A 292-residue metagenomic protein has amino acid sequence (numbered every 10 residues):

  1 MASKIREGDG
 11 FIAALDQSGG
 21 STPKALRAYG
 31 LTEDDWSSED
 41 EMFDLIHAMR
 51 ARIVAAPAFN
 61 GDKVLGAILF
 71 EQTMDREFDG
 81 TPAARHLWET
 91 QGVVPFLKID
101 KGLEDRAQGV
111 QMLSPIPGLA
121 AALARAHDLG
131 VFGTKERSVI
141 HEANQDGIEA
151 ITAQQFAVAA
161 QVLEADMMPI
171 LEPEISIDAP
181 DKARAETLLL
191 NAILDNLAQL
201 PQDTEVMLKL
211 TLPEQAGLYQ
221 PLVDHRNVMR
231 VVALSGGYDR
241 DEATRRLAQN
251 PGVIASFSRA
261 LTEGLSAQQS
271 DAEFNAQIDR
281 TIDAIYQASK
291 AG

Functional and structural regions predicted by a protein language model:
M1-F132, I140-E142, A192-G292: Alpha/beta catalytic barrel-like cores
A107-Q111, T134-E149, S176-K182: Surface-exposed cleft-lining segments at the edges of enzyme active sites
H127, F132, G147-I151, M168 (+3 more regions): Conserved mixed alpha/beta catalytic, RNA-binding, or beta-rich assembly cores of soluble enzyme, regulatory
K135, P169-I170, V232: Short hydrophobic alpha-helical runs that function as membrane-insertion/retention elements
V139-E142, G147-Q161, M167: Internal active-site segments that recognize and position negatively charged phosphoryl groups and nucleotide moieties
I148-V158, A185-D195, L222-R230: Short, electropositive alpha-helical surface patch
V158, V162-L212: Aromatic-anchored, glycine/proline-accented short structural segments that stabilize local strand-turns or short
